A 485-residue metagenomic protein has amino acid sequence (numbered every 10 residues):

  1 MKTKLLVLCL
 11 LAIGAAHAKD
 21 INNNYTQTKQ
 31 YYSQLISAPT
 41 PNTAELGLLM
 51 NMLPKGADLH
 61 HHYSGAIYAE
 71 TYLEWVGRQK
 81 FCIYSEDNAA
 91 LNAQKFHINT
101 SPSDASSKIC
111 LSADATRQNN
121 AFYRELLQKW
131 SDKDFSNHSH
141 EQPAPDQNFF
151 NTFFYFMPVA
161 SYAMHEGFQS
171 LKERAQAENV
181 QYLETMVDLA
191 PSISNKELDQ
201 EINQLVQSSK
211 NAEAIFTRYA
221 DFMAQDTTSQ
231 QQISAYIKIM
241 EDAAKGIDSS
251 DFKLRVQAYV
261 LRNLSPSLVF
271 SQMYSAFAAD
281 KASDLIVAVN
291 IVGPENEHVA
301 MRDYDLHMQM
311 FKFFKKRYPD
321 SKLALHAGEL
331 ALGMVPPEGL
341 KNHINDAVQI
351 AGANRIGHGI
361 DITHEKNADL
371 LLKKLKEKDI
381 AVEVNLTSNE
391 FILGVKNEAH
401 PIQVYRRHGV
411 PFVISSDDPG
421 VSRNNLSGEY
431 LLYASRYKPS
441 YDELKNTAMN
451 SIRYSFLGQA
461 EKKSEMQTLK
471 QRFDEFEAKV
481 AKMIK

Functional and structural regions predicted by a protein language model:
M1-H17: Gram-negative bacterial Sec-dependent N-terminal signal peptides
K19-K485: Metal-cofactor-binding active-site regions of metalloenzymes
